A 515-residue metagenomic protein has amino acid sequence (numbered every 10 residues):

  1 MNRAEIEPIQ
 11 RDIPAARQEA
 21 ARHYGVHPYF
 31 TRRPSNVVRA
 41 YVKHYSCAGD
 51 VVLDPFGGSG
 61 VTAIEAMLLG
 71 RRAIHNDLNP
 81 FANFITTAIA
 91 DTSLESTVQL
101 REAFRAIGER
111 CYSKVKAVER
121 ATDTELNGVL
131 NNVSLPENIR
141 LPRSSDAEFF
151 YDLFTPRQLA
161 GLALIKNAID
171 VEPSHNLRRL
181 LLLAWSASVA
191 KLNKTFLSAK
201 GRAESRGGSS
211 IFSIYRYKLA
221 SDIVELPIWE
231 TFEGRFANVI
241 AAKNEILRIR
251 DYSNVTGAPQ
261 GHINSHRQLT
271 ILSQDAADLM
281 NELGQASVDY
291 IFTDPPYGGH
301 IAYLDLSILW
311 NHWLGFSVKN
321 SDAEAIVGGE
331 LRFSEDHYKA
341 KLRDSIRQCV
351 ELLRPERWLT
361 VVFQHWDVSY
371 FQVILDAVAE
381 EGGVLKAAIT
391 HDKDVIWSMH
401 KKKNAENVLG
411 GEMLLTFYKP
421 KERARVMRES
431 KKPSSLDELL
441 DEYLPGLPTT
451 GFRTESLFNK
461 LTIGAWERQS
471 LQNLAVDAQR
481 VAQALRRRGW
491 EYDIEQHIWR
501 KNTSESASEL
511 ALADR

Functional and structural regions predicted by a protein language model:
N2-L53, M67-A286, H300-L331, S345 (+8 more regions): Nucleic-acid modification enzymes, centered on SAM-dependent nucleic-acid methyltransferases
A48, F316, Q348, L353-L359: Short glycine-dipeptide loop
F56-G60: Class I SAM-dependent methyltransferase "Motif I" SAM/SAH-binding loop
S321-D322, R357-Q364: Conserved beta-strand signature within the Rossmann-like core of class I S-adenosyl-L-methionine
K339-P355, E380: A short glycine-rich, Lys/Arg-flanked "PGG" loop and its adjoining helix->strand segment in the class I
R354-W358, A377, E381, K403-R423 (+1 more regions): Core SAM-dependent methyltransferase catalytic element
R428-S430, Q472-R515: Charged low-complexity interaction tracts in eukaryotic proteins
L439, R453-T462: A short acidic, leucine-rich amphipathic alpha-helix
